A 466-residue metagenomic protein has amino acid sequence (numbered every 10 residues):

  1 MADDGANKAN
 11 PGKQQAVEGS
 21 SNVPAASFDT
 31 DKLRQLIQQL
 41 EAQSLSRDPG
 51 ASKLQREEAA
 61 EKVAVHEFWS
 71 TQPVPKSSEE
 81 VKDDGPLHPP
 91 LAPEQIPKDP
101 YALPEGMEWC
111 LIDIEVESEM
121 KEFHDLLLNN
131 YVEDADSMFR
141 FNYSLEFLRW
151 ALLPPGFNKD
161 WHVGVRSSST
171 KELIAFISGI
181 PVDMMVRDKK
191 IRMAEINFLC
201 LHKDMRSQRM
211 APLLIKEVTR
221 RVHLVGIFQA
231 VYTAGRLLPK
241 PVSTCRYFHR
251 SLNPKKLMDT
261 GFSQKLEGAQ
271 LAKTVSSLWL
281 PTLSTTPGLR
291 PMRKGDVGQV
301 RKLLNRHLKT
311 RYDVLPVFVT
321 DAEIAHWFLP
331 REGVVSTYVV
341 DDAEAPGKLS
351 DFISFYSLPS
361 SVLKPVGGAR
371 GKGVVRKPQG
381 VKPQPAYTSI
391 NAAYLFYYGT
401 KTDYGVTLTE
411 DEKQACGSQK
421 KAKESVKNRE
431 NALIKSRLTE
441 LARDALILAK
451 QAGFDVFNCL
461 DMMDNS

Functional and structural regions predicted by a protein language model:
A2-K294, L315-I324, S425-A432, S436-E440 (+2 more regions): An N-terminus-focused feature that recognizes amino-terminal "leader" regions
K159-G179, A322-V366: Conserved beta-hairpin
H162, L252-F262, K273, E332-V340 (+1 more regions): Aromatic/basic-lined ligand-recognition segments that form π-stacking hydrophobic pockets flanked by Lys/Arg to engage
F176, I180, I191-K203, P365-K377 (+1 more regions): Conserved acetyl-CoA binding element of GNAT-fold acetyltransferases
D296-K309, L349-F352, S360-G371, P378-Y387: Membrane-interfacial loop- and helix-cap regions that link adjacent transmembrane helices in polytopic membrane proteins
V297-H307, Y312, R331-V340, E344: Beta-propeller domains
L304, A325-F328, V335-T337, F396 (+1 more regions): Generic hydrophobic alpha-helical scaffold/packing signal
D342, S354-S357, Y397-G399, L460-M463: Active-site proximal loops enriched in glycine and acidic residues that flank catalytic Cys/His/Asp and coordinate
